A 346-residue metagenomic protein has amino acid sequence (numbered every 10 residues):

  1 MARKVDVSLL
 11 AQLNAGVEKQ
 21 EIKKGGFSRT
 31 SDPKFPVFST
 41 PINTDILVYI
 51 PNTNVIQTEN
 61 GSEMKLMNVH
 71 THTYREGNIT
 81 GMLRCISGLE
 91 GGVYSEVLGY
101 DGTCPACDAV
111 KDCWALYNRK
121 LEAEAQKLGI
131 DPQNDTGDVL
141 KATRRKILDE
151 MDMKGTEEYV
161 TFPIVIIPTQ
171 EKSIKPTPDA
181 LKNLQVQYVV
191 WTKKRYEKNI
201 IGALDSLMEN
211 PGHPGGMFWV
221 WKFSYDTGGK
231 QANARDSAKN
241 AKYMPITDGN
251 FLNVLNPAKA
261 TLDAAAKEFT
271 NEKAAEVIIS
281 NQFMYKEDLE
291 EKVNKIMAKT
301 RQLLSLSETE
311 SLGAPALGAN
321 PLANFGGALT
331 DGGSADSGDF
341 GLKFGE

Functional and structural regions predicted by a protein language model:
A2-H213, A275-E310, G345: OB-fold ssDNA-binding interfaces and closely related basic DNA-contact patches used across DNA replication/repair
P178-P257: Extended serine/threonine-enriched, polar tracts that run as long, contiguous segments within proteins
A232-E346: Long, compositionally biased interface segments
